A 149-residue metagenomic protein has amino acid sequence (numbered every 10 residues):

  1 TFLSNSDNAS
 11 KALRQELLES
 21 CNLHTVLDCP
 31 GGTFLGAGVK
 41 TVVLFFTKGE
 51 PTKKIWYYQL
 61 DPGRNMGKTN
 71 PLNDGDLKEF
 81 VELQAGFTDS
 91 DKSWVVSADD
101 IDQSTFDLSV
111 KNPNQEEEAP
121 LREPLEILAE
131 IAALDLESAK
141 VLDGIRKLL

Functional and structural regions predicted by a protein language model:
T1-L149: A conserved structural/catalytic subdomain of Rossmann-like adenosyl-cofactor enzymes
